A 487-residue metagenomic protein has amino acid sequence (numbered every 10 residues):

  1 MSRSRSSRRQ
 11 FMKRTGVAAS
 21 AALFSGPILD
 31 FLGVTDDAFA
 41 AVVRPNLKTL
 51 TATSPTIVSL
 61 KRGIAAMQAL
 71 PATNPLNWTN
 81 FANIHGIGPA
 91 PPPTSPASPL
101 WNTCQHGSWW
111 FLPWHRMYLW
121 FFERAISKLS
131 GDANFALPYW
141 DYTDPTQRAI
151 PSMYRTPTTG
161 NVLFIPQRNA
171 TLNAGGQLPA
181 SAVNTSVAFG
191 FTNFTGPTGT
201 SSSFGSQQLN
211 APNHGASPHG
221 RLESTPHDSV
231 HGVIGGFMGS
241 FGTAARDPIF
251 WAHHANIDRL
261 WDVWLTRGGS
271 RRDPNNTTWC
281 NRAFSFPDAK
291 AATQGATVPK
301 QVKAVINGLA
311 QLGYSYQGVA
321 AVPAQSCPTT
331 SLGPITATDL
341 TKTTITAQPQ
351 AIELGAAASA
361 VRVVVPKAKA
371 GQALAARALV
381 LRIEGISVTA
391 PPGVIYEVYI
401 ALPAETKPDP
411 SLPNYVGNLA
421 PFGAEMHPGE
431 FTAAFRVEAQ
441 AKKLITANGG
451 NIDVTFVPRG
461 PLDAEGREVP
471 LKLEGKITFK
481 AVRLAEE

Functional and structural regions predicted by a protein language model:
M1-A19: N-terminal secretory signal peptides and thylakoid transit peptides that target proteins across membranes
M12-G16, I28-E487: C-terminal accessory segments of proteins
